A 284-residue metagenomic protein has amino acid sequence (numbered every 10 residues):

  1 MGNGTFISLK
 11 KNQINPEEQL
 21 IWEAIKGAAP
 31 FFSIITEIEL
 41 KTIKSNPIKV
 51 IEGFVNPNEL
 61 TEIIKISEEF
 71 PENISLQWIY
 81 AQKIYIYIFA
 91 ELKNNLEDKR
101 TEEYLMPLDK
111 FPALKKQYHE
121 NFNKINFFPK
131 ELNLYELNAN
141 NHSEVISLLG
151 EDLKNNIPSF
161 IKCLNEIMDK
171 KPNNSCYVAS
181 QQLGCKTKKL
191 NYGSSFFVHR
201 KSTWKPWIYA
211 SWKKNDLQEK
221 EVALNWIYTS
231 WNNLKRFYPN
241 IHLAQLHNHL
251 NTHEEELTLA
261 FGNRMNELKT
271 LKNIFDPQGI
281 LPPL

Functional and structural regions predicted by a protein language model:
M1-L284: Soluble FAD-dependent oxygen oxidases
